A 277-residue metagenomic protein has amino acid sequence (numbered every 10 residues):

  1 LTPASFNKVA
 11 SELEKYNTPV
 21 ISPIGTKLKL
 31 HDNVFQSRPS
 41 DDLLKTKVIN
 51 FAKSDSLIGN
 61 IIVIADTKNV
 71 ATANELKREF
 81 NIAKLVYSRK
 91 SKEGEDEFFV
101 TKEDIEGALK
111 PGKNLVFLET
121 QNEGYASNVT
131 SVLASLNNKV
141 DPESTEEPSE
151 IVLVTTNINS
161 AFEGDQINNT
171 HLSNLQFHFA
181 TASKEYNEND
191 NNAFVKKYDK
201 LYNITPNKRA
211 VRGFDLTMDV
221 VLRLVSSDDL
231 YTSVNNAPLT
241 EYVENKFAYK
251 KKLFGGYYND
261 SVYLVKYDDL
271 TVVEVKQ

Functional and structural regions predicted by a protein language model:
L1-T2, I21-P23, N60-D66, P111-V129 (+2 more regions): Periplasmic-binding protein-like
T2-F6, G25-K29, T67-A71, N122-Y125 (+3 more regions): Solvent-exposed loop/turn segments at secondary-structure junctions within structured extracellular/periplasmic domains
P3-I62, K68-L76: Extracytoplasmic ligand/sensor domains, especially the bilobed periplasmic-binding protein
E14-T18, K53-L57, N81, A134 (+4 more regions): Sec-exported extracytoplasmic/periplasmic mature domains
L30-F35, F98-K102, S160-S173: Glycine-rich, charge-decorated loop segments at or immediately adjacent to ligand/cofactor-binding or catalytic sites
A83-K110: A short, well-structured beta->alpha microelement
T130-R212: Extracellular/periplasmic periplasmic-binding protein-like sensory domains
N203-A210, V221-K276: Segments of small-molecule ligand-sensing domains
